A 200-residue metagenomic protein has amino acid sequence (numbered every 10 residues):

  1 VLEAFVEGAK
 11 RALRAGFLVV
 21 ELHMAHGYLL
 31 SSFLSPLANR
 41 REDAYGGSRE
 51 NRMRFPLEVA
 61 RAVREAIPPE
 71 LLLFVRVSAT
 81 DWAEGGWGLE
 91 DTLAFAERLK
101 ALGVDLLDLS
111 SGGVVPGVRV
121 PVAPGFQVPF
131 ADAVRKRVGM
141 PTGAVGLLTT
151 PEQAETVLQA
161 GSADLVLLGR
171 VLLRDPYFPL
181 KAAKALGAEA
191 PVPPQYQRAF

Functional and structural regions predicted by a protein language model:
V1-F200: Flavin-dependent oxidoreductase catalytic cores
